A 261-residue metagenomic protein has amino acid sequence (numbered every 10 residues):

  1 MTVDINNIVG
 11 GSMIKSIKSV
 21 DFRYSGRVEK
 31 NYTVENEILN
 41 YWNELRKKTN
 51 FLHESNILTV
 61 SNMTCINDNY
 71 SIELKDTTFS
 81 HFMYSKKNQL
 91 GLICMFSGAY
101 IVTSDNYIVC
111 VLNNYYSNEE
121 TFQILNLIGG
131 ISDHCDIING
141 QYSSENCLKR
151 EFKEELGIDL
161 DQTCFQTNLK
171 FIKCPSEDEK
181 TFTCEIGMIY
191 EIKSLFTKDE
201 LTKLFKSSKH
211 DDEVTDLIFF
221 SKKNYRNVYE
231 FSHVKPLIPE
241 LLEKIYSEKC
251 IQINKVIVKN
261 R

Functional and structural regions predicted by a protein language model:
M1-L125, I131-R150, G157-R261: N-terminal leader/linker segments that precede catalytic domains of diphosphate-processing enzymes
